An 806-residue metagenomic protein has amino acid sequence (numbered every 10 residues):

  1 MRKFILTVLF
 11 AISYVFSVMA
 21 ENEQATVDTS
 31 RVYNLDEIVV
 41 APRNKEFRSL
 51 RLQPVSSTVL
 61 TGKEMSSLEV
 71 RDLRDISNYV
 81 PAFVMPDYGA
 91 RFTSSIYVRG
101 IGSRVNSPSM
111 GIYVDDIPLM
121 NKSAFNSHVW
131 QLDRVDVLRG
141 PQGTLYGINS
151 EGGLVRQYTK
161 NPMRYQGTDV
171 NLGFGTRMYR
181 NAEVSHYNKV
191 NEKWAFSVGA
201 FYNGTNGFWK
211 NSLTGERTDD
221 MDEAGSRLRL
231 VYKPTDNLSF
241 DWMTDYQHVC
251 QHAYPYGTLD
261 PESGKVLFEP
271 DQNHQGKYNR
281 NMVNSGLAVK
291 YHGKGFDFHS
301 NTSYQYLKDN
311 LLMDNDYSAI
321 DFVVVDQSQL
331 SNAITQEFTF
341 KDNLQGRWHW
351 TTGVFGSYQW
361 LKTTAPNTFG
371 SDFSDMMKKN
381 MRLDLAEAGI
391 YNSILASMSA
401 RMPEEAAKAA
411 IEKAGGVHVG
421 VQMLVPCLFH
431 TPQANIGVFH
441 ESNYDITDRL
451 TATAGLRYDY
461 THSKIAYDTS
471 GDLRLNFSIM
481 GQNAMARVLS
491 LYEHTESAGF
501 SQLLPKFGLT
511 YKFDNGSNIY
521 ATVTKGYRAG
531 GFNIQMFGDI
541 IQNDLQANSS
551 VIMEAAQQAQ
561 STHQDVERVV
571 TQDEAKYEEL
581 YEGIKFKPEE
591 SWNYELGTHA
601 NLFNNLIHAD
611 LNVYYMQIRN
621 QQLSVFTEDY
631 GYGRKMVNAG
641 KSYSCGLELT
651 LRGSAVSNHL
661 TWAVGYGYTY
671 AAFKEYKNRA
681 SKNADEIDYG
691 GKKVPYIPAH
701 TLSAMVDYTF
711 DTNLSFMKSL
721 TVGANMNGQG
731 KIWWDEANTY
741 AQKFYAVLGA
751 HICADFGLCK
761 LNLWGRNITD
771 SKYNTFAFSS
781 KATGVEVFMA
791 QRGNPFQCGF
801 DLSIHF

Functional and structural regions predicted by a protein language model:
S57, R74-I117: Extracytoplasmic beta-strand/coil segments of soluble accessory domains associated with Gram-negative outer-membrane
S95-G100, Y113, R134-V137, N149-N171 (+1 more regions): N-terminal periplasmic accessory domains that precede and gate Gram-negative outer-membrane beta-barrel machines
D115-P141: Short acidic/polar hinge/loop motifs at secondary-structure boundaries that mediate gating or recognition
G167-D169, F174-T205, L213-Q251, R280-S285 (+8 more regions): Transmembrane beta-barrel wall of Gram-negative outer-membrane proteins
K210-E216, Y254-D271, D316-V323, T368-P426 (+5 more regions): Solvent-exposed loop segments that connect transmembrane elements
A288-M313, N518-Y520, Q542-K635, Y643-C645 (+2 more regions): Membrane-embedded beta-barrel scaffold of Gram-negative outer-membrane proteins
K341, Q345, T351, F355-S357 (+4 more regions): Gram-negative outer-membrane beta-barrel transporters
L361, S374, Y527, N658 (+2 more regions): C-terminal beta-signal and adjacent terminal beta-strands/loops of Gram-negative outer-membrane beta-barrel proteins
